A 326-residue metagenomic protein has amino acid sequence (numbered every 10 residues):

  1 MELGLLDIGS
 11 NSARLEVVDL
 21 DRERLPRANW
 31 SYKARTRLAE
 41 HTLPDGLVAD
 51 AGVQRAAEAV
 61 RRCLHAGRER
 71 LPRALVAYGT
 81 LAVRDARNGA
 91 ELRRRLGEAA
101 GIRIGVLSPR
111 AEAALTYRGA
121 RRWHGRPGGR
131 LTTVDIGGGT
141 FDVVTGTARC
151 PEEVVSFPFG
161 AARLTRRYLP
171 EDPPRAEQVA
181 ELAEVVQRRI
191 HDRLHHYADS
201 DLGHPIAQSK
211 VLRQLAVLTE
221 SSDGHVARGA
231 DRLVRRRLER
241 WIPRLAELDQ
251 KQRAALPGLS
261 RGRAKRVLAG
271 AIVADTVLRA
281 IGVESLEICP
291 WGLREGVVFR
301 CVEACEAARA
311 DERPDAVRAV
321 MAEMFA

Functional and structural regions predicted by a protein language model:
M1-R27: N-terminal basic/disordered segments at the start of proteins
L3, V17, E40-L71, A82-R94 (+2 more regions): Helical "lid/coupling" subdomains associated with nucleotide-phosphate turnover
S10, G138, K210: Short, glycine/acidic-enriched loop or turn micro-motifs at the edges of active sites
P26-T36, E152-F159: Short coil-to-beta-strand
A74: Cationic, histidine-enriched alpha-helical/coil surfaces that engage anionic ligands
R130-T140, V144: A generic, well-ordered mixed alpha/beta core segment in the N-terminal half of proteins
